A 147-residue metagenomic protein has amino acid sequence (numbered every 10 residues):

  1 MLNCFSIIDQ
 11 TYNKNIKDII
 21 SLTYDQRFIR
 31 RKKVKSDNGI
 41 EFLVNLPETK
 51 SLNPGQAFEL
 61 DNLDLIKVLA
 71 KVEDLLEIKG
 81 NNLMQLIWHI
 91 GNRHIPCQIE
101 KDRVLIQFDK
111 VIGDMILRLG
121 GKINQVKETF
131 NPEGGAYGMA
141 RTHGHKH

Functional and structural regions predicted by a protein language model:
M1-K14, I106, K110-H147: Helix-rich terminal scaffold detector
M1-S51: Intrinsically disordered, low-complexity, positively charged segments
N38, D61-N62: Short acidic-glycine loop/turn motifs at beta-strand connectors
E41, P96, K122: Residue-level detector of anion-binding/catalytic polar loops
K50, D64-I66, K122: Small-residue-biased structural context
S51-L52, F58-L60: Short, well-ordered loop/turn sites that connect or cap secondary structure elements
V68-L105: Mid-chain, well-packed structural core segment of small domains
